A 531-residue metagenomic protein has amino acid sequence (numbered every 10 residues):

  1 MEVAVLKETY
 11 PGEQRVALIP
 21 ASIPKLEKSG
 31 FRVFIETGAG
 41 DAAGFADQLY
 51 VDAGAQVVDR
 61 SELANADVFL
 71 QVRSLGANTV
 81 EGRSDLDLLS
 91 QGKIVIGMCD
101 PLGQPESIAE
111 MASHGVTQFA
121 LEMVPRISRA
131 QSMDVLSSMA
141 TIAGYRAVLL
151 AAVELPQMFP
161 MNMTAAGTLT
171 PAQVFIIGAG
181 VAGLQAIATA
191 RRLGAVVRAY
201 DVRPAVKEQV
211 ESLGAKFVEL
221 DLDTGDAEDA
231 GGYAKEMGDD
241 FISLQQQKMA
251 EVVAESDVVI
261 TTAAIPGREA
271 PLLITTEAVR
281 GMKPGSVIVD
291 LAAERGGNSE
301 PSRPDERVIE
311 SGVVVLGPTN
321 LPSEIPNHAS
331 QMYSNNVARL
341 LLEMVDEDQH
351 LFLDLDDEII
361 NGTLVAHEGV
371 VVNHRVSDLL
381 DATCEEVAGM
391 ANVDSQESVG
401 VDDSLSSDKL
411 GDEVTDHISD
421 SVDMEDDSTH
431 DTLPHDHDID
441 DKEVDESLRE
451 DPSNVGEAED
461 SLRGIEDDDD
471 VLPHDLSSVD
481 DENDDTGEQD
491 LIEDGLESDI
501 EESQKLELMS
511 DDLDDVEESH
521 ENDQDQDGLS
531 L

Functional and structural regions predicted by a protein language model:
E2, E8, L75-A77, E81-Q173: Glycine/serine-rich phosphate-binding loop and adjoining beta1-alpha1 elements at the start of nucleotide-handling
A4-E110, H114: An N-terminal-biased, well-structured beta-alpha scaffold segment characteristic of Rossmann-like dinucleotide-binding
L6-G40, M161-V252: Glycine-rich phosphate/diphosphate-binding loop of Rossmann-like nucleotide-binding domains
G12-A17, A77-L86, G232, I265-I274 (+1 more regions): Glycine/threonine-rich flexible loop motifs
A55-A64, L75, E228-V259, A263-T276 (+1 more regions): A structured beta-alpha segment of the ubiquitous adenosine-cofactor-binding alpha/beta core
L102-R126, A270-P318: Rossmann-fold NAD(P)-binding glycine/threonine-rich loop
E122-A165, A293, S299-M390: Adenosine-phosphate binding glycine-rich loop
S395-L531: DE-rich, low-complexity intrinsically disordered acidic tracts
